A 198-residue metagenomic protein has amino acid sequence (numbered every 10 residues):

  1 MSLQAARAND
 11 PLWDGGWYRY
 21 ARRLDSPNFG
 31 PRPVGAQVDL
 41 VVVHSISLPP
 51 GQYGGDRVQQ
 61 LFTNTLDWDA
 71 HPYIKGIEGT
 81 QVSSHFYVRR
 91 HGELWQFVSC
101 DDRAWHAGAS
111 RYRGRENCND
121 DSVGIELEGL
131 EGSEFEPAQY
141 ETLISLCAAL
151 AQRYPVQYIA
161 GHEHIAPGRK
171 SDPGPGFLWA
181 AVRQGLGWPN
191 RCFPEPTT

Functional and structural regions predicted by a protein language model:
M1-E116: N-terminal catalytic cores of peptidoglycan-degrading enzymes
S2-R19, V34-G35, E116-S122, L130-T198: Basic/polar, cationic surfaces and motifs that engage anionic cell-wall and phosphate/carboxylate ligands
I46-S47, S99, V123-S133: Cell-envelope and extracellular/periplasmic
F86, I125, L143: Hydrophobic/aromatic pocket-lining and membrane-interface residues
